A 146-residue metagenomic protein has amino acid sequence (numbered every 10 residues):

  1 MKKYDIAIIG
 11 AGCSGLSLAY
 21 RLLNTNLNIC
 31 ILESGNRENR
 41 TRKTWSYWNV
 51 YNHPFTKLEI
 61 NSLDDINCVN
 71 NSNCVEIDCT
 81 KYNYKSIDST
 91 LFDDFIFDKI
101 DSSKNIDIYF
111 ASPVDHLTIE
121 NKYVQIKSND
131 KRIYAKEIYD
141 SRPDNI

Functional and structural regions predicted by a protein language model:
K2-C30: N-terminal Rossmann-like FAD-binding beta1-loop-alpha1 element of flavoenzymes
A11, R21, K99-I146: Predominantly flavin-linked oxidoreductase catalytic cores and closely associated redox partners
S14, R37, D144: Conserved Rossmann-like nucleotide-cofactor binding loop
R21-S72: N-terminal FAD cofactor-binding segment of flavoenzymes
C68, I77, Q125-S128: Generic recognition of long tandem-repeat/solenoid scaffolds
N71, C79-T80, Y109-A111: Conserved beta-strand termini and adjacent loop/short-helix elements that scaffold enzyme active sites in alpha/beta
C74-N83, R132-E137: Short amphipathic beta-strand/extended segments with alternating polar/hydrophobic composition
D78-D98, S141: Short beta-strand to alpha-helix junction loop
